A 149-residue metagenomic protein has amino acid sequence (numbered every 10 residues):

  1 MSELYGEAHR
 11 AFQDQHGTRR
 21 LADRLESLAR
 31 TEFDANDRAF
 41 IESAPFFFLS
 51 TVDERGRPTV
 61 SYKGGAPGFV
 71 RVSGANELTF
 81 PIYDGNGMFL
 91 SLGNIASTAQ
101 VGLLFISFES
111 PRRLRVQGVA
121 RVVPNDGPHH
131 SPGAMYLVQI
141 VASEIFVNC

Functional and structural regions predicted by a protein language model:
M1-C149: Binding-site signature for planar aromatic cofactors or substrates
